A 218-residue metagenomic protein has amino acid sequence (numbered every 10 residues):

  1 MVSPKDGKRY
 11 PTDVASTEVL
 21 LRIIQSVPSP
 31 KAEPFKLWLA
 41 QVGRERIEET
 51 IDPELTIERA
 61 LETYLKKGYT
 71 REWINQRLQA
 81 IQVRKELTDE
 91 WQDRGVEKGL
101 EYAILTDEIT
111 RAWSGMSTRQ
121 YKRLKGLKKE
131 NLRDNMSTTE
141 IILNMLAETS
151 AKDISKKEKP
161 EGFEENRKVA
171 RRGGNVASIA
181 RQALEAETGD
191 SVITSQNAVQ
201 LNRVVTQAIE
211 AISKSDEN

Functional and structural regions predicted by a protein language model:
M1-Y10: Basic, Lys/Arg-rich DNA-contacting stretches centered on the C-terminal catalytic core of tyrosine recombinase systems
K5, A15, V19, Q25-N218: Positively charged, phosphate-engaging catalytic surfaces used for nucleic-acid and nucleotide handling
